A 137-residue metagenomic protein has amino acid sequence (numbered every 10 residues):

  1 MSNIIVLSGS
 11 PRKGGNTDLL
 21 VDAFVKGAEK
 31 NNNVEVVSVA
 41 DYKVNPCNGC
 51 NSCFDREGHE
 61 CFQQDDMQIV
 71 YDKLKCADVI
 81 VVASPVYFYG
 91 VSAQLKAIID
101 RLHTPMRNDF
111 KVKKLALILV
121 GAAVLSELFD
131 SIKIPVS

Functional and structural regions predicted by a protein language model:
M1-P105: N-terminal beta1-alpha1-beta2 submodule of the flavodoxin-like/Rossmannoid cofactor-binding fold
M106, F110-S137: Short, glycine-/small-residue-rich phosphate/pyrophosphate-handling segment
